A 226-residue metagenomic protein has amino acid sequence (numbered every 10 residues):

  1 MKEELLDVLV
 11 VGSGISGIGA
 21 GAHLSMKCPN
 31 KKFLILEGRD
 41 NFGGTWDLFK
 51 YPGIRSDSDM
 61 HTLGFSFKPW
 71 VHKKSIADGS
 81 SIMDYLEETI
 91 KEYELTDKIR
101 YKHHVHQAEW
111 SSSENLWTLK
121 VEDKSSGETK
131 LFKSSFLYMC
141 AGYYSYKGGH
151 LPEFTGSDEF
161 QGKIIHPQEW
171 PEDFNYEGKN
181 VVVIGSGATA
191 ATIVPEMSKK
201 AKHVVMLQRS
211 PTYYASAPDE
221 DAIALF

Functional and structural regions predicted by a protein language model:
M1, L24, G53, T96 (+6 more regions): Short, flexible, glycine/charge-rich loop motifs used to bind or transfer phosphoryl groups or to couple energy/partner
E3-L5, L9-V10, I15, G19-A20 (+3 more regions): Rossmann-like dinucleotide-binding core of oxidoreductases
S16-S25, E87, T118-K120: Short, well-ordered amphipathic alpha-helices
G38-E88, P211-F226: Glycine-rich active-site loop/strand segments that organize a redox cofactor
T62, I99-R100, G162-I165: Conserved beta-strand scaffold positions in the cores of enzyme catalytic domains, especially in NTP/NDP-utilizing
K73-S145: Feature captures the FAD/FMN-dependent oxidoreductase FAD-binding
